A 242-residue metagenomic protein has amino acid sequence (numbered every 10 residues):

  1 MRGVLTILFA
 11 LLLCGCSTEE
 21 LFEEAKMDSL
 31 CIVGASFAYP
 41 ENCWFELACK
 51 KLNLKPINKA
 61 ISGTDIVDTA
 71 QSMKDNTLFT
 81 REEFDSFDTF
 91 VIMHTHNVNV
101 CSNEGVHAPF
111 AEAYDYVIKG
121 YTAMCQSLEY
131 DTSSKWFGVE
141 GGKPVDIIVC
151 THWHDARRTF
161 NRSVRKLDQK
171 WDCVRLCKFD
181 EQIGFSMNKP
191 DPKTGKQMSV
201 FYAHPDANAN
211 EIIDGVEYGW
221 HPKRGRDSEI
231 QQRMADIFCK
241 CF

Functional and structural regions predicted by a protein language model:
V4-C14: Bacterial N-terminal signal peptides
L12, I57, I148: Conserved Rossmann-like nucleotide-binding pocket used by diverse enzymes that bind dinucleotide cofactors
C16-S62, T77-E83: Serine-esterase "nucleophile elbow" of acetyl-processing enzymes
N42-F45, A70, R158-N161: Conserved strand-to-helix beginnings and helix N-cap segments that scaffold or border functional pockets
K50-K51, K74-F242: Alpha-helical cap/lid subdomain in secreted, periplasmic, or secretory-pathway luminal O-acyl-processing enzymes
I61-G63, E181-Q182: Short, acidic/turn-prone active-site loops that include or flank metal/cofactor- and phosphate-binding residues
T64-D75: Structural motif
